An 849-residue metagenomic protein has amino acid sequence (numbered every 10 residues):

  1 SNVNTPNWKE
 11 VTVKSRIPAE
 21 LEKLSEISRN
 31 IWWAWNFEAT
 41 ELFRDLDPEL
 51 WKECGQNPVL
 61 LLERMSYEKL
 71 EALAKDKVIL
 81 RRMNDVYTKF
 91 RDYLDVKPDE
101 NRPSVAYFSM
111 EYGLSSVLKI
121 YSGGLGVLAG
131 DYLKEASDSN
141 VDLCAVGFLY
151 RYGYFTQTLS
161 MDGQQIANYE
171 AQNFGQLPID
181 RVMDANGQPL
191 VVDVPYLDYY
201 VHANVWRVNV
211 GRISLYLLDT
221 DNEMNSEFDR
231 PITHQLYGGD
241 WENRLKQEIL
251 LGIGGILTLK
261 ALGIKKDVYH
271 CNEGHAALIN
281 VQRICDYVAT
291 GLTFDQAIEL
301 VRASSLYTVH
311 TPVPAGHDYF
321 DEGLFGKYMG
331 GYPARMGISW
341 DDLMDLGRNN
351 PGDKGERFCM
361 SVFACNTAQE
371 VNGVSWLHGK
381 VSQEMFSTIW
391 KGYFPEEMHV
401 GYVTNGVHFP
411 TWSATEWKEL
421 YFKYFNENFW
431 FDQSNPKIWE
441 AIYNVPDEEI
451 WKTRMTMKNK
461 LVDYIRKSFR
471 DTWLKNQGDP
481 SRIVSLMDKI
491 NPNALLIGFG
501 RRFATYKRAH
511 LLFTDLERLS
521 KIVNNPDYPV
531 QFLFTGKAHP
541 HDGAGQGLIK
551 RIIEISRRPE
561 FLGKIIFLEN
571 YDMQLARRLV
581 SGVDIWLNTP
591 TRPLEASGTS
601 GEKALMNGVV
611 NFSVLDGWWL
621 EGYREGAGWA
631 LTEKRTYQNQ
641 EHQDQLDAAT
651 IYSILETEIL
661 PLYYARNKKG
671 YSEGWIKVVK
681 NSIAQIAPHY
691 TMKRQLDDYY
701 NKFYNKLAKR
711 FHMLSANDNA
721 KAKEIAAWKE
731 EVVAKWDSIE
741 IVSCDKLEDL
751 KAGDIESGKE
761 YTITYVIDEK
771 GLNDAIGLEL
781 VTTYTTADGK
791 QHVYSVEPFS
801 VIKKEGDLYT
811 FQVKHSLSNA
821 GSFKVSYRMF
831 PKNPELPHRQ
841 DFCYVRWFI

Functional and structural regions predicted by a protein language model:
S1-I849: Catalytic cores of carbohydrate-active enzymes across secretory and cytosolic contexts
